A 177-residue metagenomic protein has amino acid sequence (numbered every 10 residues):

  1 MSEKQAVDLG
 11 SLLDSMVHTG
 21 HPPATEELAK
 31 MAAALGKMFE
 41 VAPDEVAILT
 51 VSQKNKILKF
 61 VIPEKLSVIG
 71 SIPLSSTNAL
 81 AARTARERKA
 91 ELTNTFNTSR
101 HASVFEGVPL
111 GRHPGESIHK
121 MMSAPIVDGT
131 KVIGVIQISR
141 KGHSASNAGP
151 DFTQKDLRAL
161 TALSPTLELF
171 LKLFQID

Functional and structural regions predicted by a protein language model:
M1-E26, L173-D177: Signal-transmission linkers at sensory-effector interfaces
V17-A24, M31-P43, T50-S52, K65-L66 (+2 more regions): Short regulatory alpha-helical segment in sensory/regulatory domains of signaling proteins that mediates
G36, V46-I72, T98: GAF sensory/regulatory domain recognition with acknowledged cross-activation on helical regulatory dimers
V68-L92: Acidic/proline- and glycine-rich, intrinsically disordered low-complexity segments that serve as regulatory linkers
F96-K120, A145: Signal-transducing coupling segments at domain and membrane junctions
H119-D128: A short, aliphatic-rich beta-strand micro-motif
G134-D177: Juxtadomain coupling helices with adjacent low-complexity linkers
